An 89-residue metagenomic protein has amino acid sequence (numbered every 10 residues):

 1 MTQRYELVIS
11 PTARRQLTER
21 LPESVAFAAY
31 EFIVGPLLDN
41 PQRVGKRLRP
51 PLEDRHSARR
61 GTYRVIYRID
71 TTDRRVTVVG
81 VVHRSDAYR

Functional and structural regions predicted by a protein language model:
M1-R59, T71-T77, S85-R89: Basic, Lys/Arg-enriched alpha-helical interface segments
T62: Glycine-rich phosphate-binding loop
R68: Short hydrophobic/aromatic beta-strand micro-patches that form the beta-sheet surface supporting nucleotide- or nucleic
V82: Residues forming the ATP-binding cleft of Hanks-type serine/threonine protein kinase domains
